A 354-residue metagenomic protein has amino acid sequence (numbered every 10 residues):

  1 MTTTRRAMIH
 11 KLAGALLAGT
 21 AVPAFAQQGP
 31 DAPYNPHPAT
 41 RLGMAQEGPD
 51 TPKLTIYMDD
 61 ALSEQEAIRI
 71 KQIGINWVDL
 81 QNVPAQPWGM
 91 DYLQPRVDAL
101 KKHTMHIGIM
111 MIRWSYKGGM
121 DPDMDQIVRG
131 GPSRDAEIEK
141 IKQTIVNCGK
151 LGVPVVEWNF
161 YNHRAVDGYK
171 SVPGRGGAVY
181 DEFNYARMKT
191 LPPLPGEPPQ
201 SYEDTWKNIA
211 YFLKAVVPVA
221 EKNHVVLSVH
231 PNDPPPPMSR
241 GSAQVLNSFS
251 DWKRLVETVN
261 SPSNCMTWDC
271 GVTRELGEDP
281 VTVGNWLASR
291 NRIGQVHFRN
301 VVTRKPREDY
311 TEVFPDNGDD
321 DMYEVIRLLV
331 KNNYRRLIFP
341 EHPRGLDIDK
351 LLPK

Functional and structural regions predicted by a protein language model:
T2-T51, I127, E139, T144-P154 (+6 more regions): Histidine-acidic metal/acid-base catalytic patches
K53-Y57, D79-L80, T267-D269: Short catalytic-loop micro-motif centered on adjacent basic/acidic residues
D59, I73-I75, V97-H103: N-terminal structural segment of carbohydrate-active enzymes
D60-L62, P84, M111-Y116, F160-R164 (+4 more regions): Active-site-proximal loop/turn and secondary-structure-junction residues that shape catalytic pockets, frequently
L62-Q81: Catalytic domains of carbohydrate-active enzymes, especially glycoside hydrolases
Q81-A210, E221-K222, V272, V330 (+1 more regions): Structural motif corresponding to the early beta-alpha repeats
